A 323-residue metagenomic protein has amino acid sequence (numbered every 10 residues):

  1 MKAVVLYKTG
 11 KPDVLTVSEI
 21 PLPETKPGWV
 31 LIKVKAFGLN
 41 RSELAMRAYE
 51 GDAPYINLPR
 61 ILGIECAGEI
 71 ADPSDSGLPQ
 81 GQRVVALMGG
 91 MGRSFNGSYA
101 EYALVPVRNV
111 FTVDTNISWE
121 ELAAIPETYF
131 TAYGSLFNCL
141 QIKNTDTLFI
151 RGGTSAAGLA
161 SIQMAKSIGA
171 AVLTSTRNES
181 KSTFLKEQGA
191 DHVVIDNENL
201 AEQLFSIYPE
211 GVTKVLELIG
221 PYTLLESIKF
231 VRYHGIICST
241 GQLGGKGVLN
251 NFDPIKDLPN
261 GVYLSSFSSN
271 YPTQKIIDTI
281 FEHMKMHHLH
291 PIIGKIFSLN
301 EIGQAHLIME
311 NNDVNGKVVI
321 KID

Functional and structural regions predicted by a protein language model:
P21-G38, E50-M91: Glycine-rich beta-strand-centered segment in the early N-terminal region that forms part of a ligand/cofactor-binding
R83, T147, A171, G235-I236 (+1 more regions): Short glycine-centered segments of the SAM/dcSAM-binding site in methyltransferase folds
L87-G152: NAD(P)H dinucleotide-binding glycine-rich loop of Rossmann-like/cofactor-binding domains, especially the beta1-alpha1
A123-E198: Mid-domain Rossmann-like dinucleotide-binding core that forms the NAD(H)/NADP(H) cofactor-binding site
N199-E210: Short amphipathic alpha-helix with an adjacent loop that forms part of the alpha/beta core around
Y222-H288, I322-D323: Glycine-rich phosphate-binding loop and adjacent beta-alpha segment of Rossmann(oid) nucleotide-cofactor-binding
P272-D323: C-terminal hydrophobic helical "lid"/dimerization subdomain of Rossmann-like NAD(P)H-dependent oxidoreductases
